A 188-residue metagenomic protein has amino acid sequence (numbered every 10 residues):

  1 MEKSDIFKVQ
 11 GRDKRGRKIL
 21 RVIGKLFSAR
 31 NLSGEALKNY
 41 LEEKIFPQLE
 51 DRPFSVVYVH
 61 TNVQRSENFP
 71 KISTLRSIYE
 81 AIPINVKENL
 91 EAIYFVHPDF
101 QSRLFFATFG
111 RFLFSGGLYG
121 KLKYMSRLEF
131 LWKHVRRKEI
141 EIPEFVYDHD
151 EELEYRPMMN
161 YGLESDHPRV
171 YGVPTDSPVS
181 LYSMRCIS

Functional and structural regions predicted by a protein language model:
M1-S188: Basic, amphipathic alpha-helical/coil surface patches used to engage anionic, phosphate-bearing ligands and membranes
